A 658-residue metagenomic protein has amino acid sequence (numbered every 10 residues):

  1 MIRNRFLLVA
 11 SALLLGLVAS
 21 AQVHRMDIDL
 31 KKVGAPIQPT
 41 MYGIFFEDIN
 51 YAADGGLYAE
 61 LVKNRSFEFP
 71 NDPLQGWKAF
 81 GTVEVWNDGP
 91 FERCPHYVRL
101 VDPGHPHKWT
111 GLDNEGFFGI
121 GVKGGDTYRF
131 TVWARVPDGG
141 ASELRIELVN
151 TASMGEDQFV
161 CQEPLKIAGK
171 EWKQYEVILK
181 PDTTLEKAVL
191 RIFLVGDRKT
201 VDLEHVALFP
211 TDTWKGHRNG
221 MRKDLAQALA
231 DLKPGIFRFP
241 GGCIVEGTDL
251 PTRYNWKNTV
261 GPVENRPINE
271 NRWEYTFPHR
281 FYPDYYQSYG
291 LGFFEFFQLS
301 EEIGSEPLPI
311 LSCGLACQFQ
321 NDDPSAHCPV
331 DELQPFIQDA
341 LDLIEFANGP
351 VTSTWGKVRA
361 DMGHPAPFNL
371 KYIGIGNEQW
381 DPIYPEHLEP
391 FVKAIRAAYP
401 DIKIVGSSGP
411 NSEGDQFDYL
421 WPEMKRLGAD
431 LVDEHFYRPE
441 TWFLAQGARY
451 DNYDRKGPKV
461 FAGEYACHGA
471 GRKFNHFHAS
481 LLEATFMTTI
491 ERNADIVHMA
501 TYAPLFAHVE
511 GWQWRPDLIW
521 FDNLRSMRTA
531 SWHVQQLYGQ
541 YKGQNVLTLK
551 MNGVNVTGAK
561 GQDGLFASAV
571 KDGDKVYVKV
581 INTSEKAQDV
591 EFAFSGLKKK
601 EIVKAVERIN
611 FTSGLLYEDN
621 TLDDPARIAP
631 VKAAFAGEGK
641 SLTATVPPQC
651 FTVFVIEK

Functional and structural regions predicted by a protein language model:
V9-G16: Bacterial N-terminal signal peptides
Q22-S288, E306-L308, N321-Q334, A360 (+9 more regions): Extracellular and organelle-lumenal recognition/adhesion modules and their flexible linkers in secreted
I44, V132, K233, S300 (+7 more regions): Conserved, mostly hydrophobic/aromatic
I49, G314-Q318, G457-A567: Aromatic/acidic polysaccharide-binding cleft in carbohydrate-active enzymes
F67, D126, N545-E585: Surface beta-strand/loop "capping" patches
W133-D138, K180-D182, Q540, I581-T583 (+1 more regions): Solvent-exposed strand-to-loop "edge" motifs in beta-rich extracellular domains
D342, F346-K357, D361-R492: Active-site neighborhood of glycoside hydrolase catalytic domains
V554-G558, T583-K658: C-terminal beta-sandwich/jelly-roll accessory domains of carbohydrate-active enzymes
